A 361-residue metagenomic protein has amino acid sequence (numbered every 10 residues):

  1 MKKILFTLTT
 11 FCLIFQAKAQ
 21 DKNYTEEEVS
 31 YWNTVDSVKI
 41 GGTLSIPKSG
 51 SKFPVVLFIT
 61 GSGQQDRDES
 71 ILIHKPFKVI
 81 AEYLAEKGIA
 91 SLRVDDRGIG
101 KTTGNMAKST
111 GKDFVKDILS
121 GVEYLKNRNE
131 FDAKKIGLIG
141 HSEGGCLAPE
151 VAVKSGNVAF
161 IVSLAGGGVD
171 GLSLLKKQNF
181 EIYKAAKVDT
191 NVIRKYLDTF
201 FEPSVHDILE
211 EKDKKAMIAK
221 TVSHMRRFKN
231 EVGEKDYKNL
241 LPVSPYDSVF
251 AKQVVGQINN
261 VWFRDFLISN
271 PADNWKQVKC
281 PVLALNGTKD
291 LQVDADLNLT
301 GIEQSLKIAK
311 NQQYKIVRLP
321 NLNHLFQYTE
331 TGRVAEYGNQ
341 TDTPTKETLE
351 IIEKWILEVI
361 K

Functional and structural regions predicted by a protein language model:
Q20-S51: N-terminal cap/lid segment of alpha/beta-hydrolase-fold proteins
K52-G61: Short beta-strand element of the alpha/beta-hydrolase
V79-K101: Conserved alpha/beta-hydrolase
K108-R128: Alpha/beta-hydrolase active-site loop
E130-H141: Alpha/beta-hydrolase fold nucleophile elbow
L164-N274: Accessory cap/linker subdomain of secreted extracellular hydrolases
V278, A284-N286: Short beta-strand/loop motif that positions the catalytic acidic residue of the alpha/beta-hydrolase fold
L291-L297: Conserved alpha/beta-hydrolase "acid-adjacent" motif
